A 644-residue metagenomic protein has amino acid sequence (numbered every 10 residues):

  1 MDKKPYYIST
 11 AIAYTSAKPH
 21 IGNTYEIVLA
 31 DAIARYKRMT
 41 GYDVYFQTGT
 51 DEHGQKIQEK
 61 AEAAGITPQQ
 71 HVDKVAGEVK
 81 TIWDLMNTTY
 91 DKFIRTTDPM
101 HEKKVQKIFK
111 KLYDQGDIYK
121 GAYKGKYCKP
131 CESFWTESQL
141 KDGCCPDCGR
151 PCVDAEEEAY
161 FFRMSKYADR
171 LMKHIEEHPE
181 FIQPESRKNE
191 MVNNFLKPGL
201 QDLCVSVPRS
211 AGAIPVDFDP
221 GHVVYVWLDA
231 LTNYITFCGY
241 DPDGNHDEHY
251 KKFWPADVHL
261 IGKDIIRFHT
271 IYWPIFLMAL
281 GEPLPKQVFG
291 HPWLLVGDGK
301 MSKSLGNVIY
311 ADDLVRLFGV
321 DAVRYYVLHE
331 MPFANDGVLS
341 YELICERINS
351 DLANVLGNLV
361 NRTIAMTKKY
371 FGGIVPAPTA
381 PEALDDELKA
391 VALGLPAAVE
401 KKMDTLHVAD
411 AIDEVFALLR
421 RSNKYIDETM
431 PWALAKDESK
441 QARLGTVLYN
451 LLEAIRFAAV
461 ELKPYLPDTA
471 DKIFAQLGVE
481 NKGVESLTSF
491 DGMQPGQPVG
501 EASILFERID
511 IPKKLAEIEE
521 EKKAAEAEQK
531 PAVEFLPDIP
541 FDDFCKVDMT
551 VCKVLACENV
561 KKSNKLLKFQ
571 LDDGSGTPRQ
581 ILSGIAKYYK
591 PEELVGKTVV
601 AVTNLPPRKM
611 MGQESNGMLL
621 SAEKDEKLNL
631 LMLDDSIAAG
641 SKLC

Functional and structural regions predicted by a protein language model:
M1-T48, M100-K104, C148, A155-K369 (+1 more regions): Structured secondary-structure scaffolds
D2-V75, I94-F109, D114, C131 (+6 more regions): N-terminal catalytic cores of NTP/NDP-binding nucleotidyl/phosphoryl-transfer enzymes
A76-D91: A glycine-rich helix N-cap at a beta->alpha junction
Q115-A168, M172: Cys/His-rich short segments
K120, E330, L343-P381, V391-P498 (+1 more regions): Helix-rich, typically C-terminal accessory recognition domains appended to large enzymatic cores
Q287-G290, F474-Q476, K568: Beta-strand segments within the central parallel beta-sheet cores of soluble alpha/beta enzyme folds
I473-C545: Intrinsic disorder at enzyme termini
E526-C644: Phosphate-backbone binding interfaces of nucleic-acid-interacting proteins
